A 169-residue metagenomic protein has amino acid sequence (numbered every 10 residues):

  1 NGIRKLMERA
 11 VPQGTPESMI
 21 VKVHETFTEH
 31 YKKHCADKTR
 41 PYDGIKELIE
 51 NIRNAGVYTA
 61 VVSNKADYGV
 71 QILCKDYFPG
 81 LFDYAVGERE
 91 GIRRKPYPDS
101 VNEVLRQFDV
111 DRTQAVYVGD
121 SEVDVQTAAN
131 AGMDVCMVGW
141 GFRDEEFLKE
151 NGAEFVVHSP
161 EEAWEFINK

Functional and structural regions predicted by a protein language model:
N1-E47, N54-Y58, Y68-Q71: N-terminal helical cap/lid subdomain that shapes the substrate entry/recognition surface in HAD-like hydrolases
S18-M19, G80-Y84, R112-V116: Short acidic capping loops at alpha-helix termini that bridge into adjacent secondary structure
K46-N54, V125-N130: Surface-exposed amphipathic alpha-helices with a cationic face
S63-K65: Conserved phosphate-coupling serine/threonine residues in phosphotransfer and NTP-handling enzymes
P79-R94: A short, structured active-site edge motif that brings together acidic residues
K95-V125: Conserved Lys-Pro-Asp/Glu-containing loop-to-beta segment of HAD-superfamily phosphomonoesterases, centered on
V116-V157: Acidic, Mg2+-coordinating phosphoryl-transfer loop and its flanking beta/alpha structural elements, shared across
